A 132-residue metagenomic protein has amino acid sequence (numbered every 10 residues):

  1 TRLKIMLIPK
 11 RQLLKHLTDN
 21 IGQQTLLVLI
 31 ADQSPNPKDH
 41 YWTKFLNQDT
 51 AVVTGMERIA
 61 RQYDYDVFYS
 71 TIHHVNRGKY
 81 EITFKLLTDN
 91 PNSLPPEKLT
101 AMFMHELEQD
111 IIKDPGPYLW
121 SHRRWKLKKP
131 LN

Functional and structural regions predicted by a protein language model:
T1-R11: Membrane-interfacial amphipathic helices and adjacent loop/beta segments that form the lipid-substrate binding surface
R11-N132: Non-catalytic C-terminal accessory region of glycerolipid acyltransferases and related lyso-lipid remodeling enzymes
